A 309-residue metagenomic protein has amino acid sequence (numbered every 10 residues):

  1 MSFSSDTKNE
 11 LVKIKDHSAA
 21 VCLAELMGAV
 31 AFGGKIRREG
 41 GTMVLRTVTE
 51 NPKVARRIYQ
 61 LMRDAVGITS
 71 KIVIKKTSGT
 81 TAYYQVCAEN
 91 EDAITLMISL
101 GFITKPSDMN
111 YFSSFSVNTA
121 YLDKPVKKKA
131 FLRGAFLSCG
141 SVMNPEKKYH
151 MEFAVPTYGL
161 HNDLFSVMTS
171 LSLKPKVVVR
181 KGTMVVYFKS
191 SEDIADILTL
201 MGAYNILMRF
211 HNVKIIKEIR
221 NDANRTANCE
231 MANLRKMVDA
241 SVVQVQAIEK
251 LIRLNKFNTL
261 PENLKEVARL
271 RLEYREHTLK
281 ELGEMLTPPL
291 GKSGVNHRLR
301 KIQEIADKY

Functional and structural regions predicted by a protein language model:
M1-S99, A120: N-terminal low-complexity or simple alpha-helical regulatory segments that function as activation/interaction modules
A24-F32, A130-S138, R269: Short, hydrophobic/amphipathic alpha-helical patches that form generic packing surfaces within helical domains
I36-V44, E146-K148, T278-K280: Short acidic, hydrophobic short linear motifs in intrinsically disordered regions
T47-T49, E152-V155, M285-L290: Short helix-coil junctions and helix-kink-helix linkers
V48, P125, A154, Y187 (+2 more regions): Conserved phosphate/pyrophosphate-binding and hydrolysis machinery centered on Walker-type P-loop NTPases, extending
R56, Q60-T80, C87-H211: DNA-contacting interfaces and partner/effector-binding or oligomerization modules in DNA-centric proteins
L200-H297, I302: Extended mid-to-C-terminal alpha-helical interaction segments
E304-Y309: Short, Lys/Arg-enriched C-terminal cap helix and immediately downstream tail that follows
